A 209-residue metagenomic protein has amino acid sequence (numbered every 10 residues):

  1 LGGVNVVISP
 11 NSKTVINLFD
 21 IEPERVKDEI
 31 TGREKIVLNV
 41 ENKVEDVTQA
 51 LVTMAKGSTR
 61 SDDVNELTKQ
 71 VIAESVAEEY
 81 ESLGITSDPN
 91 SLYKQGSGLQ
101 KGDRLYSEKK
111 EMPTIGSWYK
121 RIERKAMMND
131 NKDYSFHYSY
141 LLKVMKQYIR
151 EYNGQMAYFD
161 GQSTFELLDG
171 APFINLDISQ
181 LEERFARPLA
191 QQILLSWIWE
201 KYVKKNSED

Functional and structural regions predicted by a protein language model:
L1-D209: P-loop NTPase motor domains
